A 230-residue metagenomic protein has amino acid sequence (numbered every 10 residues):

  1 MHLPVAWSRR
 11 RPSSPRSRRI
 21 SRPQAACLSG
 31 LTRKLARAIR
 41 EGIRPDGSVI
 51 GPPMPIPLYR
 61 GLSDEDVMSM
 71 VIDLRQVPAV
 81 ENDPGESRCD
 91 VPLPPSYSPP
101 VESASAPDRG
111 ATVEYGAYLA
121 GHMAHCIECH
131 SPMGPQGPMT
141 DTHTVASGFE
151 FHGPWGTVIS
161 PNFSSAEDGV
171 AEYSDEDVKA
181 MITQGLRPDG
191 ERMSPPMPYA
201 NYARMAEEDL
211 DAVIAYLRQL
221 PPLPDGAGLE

Functional and structural regions predicted by a protein language model:
M1-H2, L35, M70, G116-L119 (+4 more regions): The canonical Cys-X-X-Cys-His
M1-P15, G42-V49, V77-E81, G121-T157 (+2 more regions): Periplasmic/extracellular electron-transfer cofactor-ligation site, primarily the c-type cytochrome heme-c attachment
R9-A36, P57-V67, H143-M181, Y199-L210: Electron-transfer interface patches adjacent to heme c in soluble/periplasmic c-type cytochromes and di-/multiheme
D73-R75: Short helix- or helix-capping micro-motifs that position conserved polar/aromatic residues at function-defining sites
N82-P92, L229: Extended, well-folded interaction surfaces typified by the phenylalanyl-tRNA synthetase beta subunit core
P94-G121: Electrostatic cytochrome c docking/interface patches
V113-I127, T140-V145, Y173-K179, S194 (+3 more regions): Sequence context surrounding c-type heme c attachment/ligation sites in exported
